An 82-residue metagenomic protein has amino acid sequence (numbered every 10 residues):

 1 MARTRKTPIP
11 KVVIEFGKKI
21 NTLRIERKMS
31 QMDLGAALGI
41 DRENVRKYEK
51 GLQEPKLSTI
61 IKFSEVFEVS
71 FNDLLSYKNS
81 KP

Functional and structural regions predicted by a protein language model:
A2-E26: A short, Lys/Arg-rich alpha-helix, primarily the initiator
K18-D33, A37, K62: Short basic helix-loop element that most often maps to the first helix and adjoining turn of HTH DNA-binding modules
I20, L34-G35, V45-Y48, L74: Conserved hydrophobic/aromatic packing and binding residues within compact polymer-binding modules
G39-E54: Recognition helix of helix-turn-helix/homeodomain-like DNA-binding domains that insert into the DNA major groove
E49, F67, L75-K78: DNA major-groove recognition helix of helix-turn-helix
S58-D73: DNA major-groove recognition helix of helix-turn-helix/homeodomain DNA-binding modules
S80-P82: Charged, helix-prone or intrinsically disordered regulatory segments positioned adjacent to compact structured domains
